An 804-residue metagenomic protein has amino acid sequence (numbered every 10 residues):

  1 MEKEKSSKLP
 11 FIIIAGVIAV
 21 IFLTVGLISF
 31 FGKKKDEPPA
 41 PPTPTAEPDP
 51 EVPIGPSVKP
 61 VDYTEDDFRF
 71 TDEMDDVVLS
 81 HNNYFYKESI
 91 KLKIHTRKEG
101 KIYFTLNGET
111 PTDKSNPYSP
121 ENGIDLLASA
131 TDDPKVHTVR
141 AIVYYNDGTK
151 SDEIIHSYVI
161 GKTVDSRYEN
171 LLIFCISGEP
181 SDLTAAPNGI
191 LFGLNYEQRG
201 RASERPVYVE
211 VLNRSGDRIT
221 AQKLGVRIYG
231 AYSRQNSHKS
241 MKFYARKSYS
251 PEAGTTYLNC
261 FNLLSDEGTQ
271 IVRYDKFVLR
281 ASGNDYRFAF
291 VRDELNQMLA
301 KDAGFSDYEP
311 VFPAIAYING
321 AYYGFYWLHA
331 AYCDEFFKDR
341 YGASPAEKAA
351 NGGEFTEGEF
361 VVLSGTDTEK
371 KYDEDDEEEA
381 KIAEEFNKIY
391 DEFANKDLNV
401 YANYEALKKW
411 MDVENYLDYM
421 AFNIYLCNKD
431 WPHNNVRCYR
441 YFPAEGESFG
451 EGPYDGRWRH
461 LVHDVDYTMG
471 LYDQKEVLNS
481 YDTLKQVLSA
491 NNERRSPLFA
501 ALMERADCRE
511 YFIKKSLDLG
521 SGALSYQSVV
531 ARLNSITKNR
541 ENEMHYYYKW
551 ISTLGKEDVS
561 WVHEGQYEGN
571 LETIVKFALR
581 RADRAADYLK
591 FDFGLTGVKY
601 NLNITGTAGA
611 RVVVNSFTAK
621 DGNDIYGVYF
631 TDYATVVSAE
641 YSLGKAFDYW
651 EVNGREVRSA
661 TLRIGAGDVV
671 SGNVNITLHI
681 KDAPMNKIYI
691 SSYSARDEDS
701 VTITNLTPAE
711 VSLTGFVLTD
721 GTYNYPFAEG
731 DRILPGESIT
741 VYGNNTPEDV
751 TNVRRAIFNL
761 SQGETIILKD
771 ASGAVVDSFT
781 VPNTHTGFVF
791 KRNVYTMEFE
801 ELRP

Functional and structural regions predicted by a protein language model:
M1-E47: Gram-positive cell-envelope targeting signals
A15, P39-P42, E47-P206, V211-N213 (+8 more regions): Short, compositionally stereotyped local motifs that mark structural "simplifiers"
G100, G108-T112, G148, Y249 (+4 more regions): Acidic glycine-/aspartate-rich tracts in secreted/extracellular proteins
L172-I173, D182-P187, L191-G193, E197-R199 (+9 more regions): Middle-to-C-terminal accessory/interaction subdomains
Q222-R234, E541-Y547, R755-P804: Conserved beta-structured recognition patch
S240-Y286, D302-E309, I318-K429: Internal "kinase-insert"/substrate-recognition segments embedded within catalytic cores of ATP-dependent enzymes
K681-T719, N759-Q762, F779-F788: A structural motif detector for short, solvent-exposed N-terminal "entry" segments of globular domains
Y723-V750: Intrinsically disordered, low-complexity Pro/Gly/Ser/Thr-rich segments with frequent PxxP/GP/PP motifs and embedded
